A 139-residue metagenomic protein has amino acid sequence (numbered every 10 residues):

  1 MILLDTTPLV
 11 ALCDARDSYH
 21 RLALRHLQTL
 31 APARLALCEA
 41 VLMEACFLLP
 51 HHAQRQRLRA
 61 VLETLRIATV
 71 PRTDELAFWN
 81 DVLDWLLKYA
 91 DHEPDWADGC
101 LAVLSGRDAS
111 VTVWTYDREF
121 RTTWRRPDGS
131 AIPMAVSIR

Functional and structural regions predicted by a protein language model:
M1, V103, R107-R139: Acidic, PIN/NYN-like endoribonuclease modules and their adjacent C-terminal/linker elements
M1-L37, P50-E63, D128: Short, well-structured N-terminal submotif of metal-dependent ribonuclease cores
T6, E39, D95-G99: Conserved glycosyltransferase catalytic-site signature
L9, L42, F120-R121: A generic structural signal for short hydrophobic patches within well-formed alpha-helices
M43, H52, V61-D91, A131-I132 (+1 more regions): Mobile, glycine- and charge-enriched loop segments and immediately flanking short secondary-structure elements within
P71-W114, R118: Active-site neighborhoods of divalent-metal-dependent phosphate/nucleic-acid chemistry enzymes
